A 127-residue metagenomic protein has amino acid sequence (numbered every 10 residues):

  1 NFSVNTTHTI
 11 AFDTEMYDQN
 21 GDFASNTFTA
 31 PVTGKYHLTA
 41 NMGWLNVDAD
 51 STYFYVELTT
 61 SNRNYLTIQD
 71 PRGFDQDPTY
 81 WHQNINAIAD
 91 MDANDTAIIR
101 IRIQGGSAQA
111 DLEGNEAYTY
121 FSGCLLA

Functional and structural regions predicted by a protein language model:
N1-A127: Extracellular jelly-roll beta-sandwich "head" domains, especially the C-terminal globular C1q domain
